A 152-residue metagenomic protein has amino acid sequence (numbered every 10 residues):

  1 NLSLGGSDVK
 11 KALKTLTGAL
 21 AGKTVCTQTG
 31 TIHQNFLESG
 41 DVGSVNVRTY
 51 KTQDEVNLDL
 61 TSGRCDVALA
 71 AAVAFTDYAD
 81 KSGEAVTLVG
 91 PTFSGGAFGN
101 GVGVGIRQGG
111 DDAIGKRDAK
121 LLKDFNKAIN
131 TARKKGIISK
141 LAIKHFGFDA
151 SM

Functional and structural regions predicted by a protein language model:
N1-Q34, G109, R117-A119: A conserved helix-loop-strand patch within extracytoplasmic ligand-binding domains of the periplasmic binding
K11-K14, R48-S62: Short helix-initiation/N-cap motifs at beta->coil->alpha
T15, I32-V45, L88, K123-M152: Ligand-binding clefts/hinges and TM-proximal coupling segments of bilobed small-molecule sensing domains
A19-G22, E38-T52, R64: A local structural motif
I32-H33, E55-V56, A74-F75: Alpha-helix capping/helix-boundary segments
F36-S39, S62, D66-G99, H145: A ligand-binding cleft/hinge motif common to bilobed small-molecule-binding domains
D80-N126, F148-M152: Periplasmic-binding protein-like
